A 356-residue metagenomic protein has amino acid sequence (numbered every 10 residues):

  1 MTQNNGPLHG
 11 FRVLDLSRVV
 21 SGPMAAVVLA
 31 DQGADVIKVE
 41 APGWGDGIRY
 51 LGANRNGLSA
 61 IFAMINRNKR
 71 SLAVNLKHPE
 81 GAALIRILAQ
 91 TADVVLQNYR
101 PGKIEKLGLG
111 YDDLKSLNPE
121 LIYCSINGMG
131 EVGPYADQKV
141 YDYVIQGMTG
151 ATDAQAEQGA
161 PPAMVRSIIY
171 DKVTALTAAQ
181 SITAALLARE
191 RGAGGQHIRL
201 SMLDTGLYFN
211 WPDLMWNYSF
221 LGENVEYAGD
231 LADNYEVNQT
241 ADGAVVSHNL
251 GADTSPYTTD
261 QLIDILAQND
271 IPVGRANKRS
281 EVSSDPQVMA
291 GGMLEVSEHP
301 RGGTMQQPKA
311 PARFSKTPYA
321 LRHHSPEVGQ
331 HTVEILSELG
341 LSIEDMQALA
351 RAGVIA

Functional and structural regions predicted by a protein language model:
M1-R12, V225, D233-A241, E281-A356: Terminal low-complexity tails and localization/encapsulation signals of metabolic enzymes
M1-R191, D260, E327, V333-A356: N-terminal helix-loop segment corresponding to the beta1-alpha1 unit of nucleotide/adenylate-binding folds
R18, G128, T205-L207, K278 (+1 more regions): Residues that form or immediately flank small-molecule/cofactor binding pockets and catalytic motifs
V36, A267-E281, S342-Q347: Short, well-structured beta-strand/strand-turn elements
L72, I198-L200, V273: Generic structural signal for residues in well-ordered beta-strands
V132, Y141, Q146-D264, N269 (+3 more regions): Acidic, glycine-rich segments within the central catalytic cores of soluble metabolic enzymes that bind/position
